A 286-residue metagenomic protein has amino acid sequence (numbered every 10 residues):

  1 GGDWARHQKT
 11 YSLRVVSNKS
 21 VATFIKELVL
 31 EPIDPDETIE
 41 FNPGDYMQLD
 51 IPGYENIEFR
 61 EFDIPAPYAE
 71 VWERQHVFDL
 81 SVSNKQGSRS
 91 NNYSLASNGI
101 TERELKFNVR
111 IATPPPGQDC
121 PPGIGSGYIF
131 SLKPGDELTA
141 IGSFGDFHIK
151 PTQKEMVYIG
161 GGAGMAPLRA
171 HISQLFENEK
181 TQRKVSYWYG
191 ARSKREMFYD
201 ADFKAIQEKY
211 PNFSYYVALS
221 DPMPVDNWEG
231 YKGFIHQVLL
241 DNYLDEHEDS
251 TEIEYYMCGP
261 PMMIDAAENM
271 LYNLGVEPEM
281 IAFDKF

Functional and structural regions predicted by a protein language model:
G1, Q182-F286: Reductase modules of NAD(P)H-dependent flavoproteins
G2-P134, R192, S220-D221: Ferredoxin-reductase
G44, G164, P260: Short, conserved phosphate/pyrophosphate- and ester-handling motifs at nucleotide-, phospho-/glycolipid
M47, L138-I141: Generic structural signal for buried aliphatic residues
I141-Q153: A short, basic/flexible loop-to-alpha-helix module at the beginning of a structural domain
H148, P167, A266-A267: Phosphate- and divalent-cation-binding pockets in alpha/beta enzyme and binding domains that engage nucleotide-derived
E155-I159, Y256: Conserved beta-strand elements of the Class I
M165-E179: Histidine-anchored nucleotide/phosphate-binding helix
